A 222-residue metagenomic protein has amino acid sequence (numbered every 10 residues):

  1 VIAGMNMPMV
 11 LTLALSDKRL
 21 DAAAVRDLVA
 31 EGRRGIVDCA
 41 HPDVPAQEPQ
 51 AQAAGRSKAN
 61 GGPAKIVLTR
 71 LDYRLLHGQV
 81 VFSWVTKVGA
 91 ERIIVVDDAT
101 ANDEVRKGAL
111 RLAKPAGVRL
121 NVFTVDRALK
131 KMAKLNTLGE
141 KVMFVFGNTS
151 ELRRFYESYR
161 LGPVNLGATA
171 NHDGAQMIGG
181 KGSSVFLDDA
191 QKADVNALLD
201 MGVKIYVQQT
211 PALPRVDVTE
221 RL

Functional and structural regions predicted by a protein language model:
V1-L13: Short, acidic/small-residue loops that bind anionic groups at enzyme active sites
A3-M5, D97, A168, Q209: Short secondary-structure boundary segments
L15-D43, A193-N196, M201: Short, glycine-/small-residue-rich phosphate/pyrophosphate-handling segment
A23-D27, L68-L71, I178-F186: Flexible, glycine/proline-enriched loop segments at strand-loop-helix junctions that form or flank small-ligand binding
Q50-Q52, R56-L68, Y73, F82-R92 (+4 more regions): N-terminal intrinsically disordered, cationic/polar leader segments that include organellar targeting peptides
L71, L75, A90-A168: Positively charged, polar, low-complexity stretches
N171, Q176-L222: Glycine-rich, aromatic-bearing surface loops/beta-hairpins
